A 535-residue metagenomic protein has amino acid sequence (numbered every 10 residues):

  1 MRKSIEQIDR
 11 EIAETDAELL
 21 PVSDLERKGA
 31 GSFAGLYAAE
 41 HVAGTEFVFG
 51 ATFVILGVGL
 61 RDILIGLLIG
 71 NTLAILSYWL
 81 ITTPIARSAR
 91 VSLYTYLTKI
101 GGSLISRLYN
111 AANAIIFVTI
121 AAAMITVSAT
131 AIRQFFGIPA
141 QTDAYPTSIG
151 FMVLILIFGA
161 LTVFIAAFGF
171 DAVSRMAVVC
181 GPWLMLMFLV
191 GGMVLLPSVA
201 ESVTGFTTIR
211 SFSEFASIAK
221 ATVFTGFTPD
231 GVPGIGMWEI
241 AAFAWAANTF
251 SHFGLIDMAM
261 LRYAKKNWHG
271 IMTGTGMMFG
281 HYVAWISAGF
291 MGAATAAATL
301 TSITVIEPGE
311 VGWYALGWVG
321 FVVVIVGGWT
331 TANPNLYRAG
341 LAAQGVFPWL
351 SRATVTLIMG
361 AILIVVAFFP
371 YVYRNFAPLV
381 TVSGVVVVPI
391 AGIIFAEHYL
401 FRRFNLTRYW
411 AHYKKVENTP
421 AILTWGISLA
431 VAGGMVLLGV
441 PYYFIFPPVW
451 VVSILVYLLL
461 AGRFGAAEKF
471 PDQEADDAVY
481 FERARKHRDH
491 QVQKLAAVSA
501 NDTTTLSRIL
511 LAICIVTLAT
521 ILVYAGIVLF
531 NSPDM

Functional and structural regions predicted by a protein language model:
M1-D62, G192-L195, D230-A242, L255 (+3 more regions): Membrane-interface "cap" regions at the ends of multi-pass membrane proteins
L20, D24, A391-C514: C-terminal membrane-solvent junction of multi-pass transporters and transport-like membrane proteins
A51-T82, I105-N110, R133, T273 (+2 more regions): Extracellular loop-to-transmembrane helix junctions
V54-G57, T82-P84, L108, Q134-F135 (+7 more regions): Membrane-water interface regions at transmembrane-helix termini and the short interhelical loops of multi-pass membrane
L68-K99, Y109-I125, G462-A467: Juxtamembrane transmembrane-helix boundary signature
A129-T130, M185-F227, E239-A242, A247 (+4 more regions): Hydrophobic alpha-helical segments and their helix-loop junctions in multi-pass secondary transporters
I138-F168, P182-M193, E201, E239-I256 (+3 more regions): Transmembrane alpha-helical segments of multi-pass small-molecule transport proteins
F158, T162-S213, G274-M277, L379-G392 (+1 more regions): Membrane-interface loop-to-helix entry segments
